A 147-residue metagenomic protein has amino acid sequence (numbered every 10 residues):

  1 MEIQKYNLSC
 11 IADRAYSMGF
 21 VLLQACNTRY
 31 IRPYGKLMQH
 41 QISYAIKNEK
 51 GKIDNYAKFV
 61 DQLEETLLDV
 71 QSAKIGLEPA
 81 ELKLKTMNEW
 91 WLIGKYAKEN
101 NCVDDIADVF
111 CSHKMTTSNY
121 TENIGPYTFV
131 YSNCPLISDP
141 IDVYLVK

Functional and structural regions predicted by a protein language model:
M1-K147: N-terminal organellar transit peptides
